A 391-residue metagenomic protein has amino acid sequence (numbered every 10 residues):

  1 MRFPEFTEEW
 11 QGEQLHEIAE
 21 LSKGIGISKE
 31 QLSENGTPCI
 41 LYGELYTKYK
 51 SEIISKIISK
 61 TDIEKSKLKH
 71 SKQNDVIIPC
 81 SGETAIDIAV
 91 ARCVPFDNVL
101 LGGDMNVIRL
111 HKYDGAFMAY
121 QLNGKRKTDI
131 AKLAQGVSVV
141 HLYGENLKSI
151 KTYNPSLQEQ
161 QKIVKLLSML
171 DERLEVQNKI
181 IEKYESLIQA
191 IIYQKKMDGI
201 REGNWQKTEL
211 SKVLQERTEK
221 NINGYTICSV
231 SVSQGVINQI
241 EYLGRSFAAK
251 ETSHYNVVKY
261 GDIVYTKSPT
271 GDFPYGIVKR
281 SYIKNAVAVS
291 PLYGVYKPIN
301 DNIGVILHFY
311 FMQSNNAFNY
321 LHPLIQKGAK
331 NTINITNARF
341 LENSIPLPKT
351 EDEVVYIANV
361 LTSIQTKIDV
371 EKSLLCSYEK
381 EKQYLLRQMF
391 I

Functional and structural regions predicted by a protein language model:
M1-E8, M169-E172, V176-E209, S373-I391: Short amphipathic coiled-coil heptad-repeat segments
R2-I25, S149, L157, D198-N221: Non-catalytic DNA-recognition/assembly elements of restriction-modification systems
F6, G26-I27, E64-K65, G136 (+5 more regions): Short, solvent-exposed loop/turn positions at domain surfaces that link secondary-structure elements or cap domain
H16-K29, G43-Q73, S211-Y225, S231-I263: Sequence-specific dsDNA recognition surfaces
L41-Y42, S55-N123, K259-N316, T336: A short beta-sheet element
G82, L166-S168, P269, V360-T362: Short, surface-exposed secondary-structure boundary micro-motifs
N98-M105, G124, Q135-Q158, A286-L292 (+1 more regions): A short glycine-rich beta-alpha junction/loop motif
E159-K162, V355-Y356: Short, solvent-exposed linear patches
